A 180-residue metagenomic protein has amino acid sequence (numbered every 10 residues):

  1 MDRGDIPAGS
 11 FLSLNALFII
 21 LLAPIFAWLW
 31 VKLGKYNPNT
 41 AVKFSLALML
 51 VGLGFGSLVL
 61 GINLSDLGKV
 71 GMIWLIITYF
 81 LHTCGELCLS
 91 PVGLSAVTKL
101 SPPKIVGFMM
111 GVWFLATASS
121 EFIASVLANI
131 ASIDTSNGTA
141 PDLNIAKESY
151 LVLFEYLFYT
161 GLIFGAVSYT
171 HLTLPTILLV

Functional and structural regions predicted by a protein language model:
A8-L33: Transmembrane alpha-helices of Major Facilitator/SLC transporters
K32-L48: Cytoplasmic membrane-interface "Motif A"-like loop-to-helix N-cap segments of 12-TM Major Facilitator Superfamily
L50-D66: C-terminal ends and interior cores of transmembrane alpha-helices in multi-pass membrane transporters/permeases
G68-C88: Hydrophobic core of transmembrane alpha-helices in multi-pass small-molecule transporters, especially MFS/SLC-type
L89-S101: Intracellular juxtamembrane helix-capping segments at the cytosolic ends of symmetry-related transmembrane helices
P103-V112: Loop-to-transmembrane helix entry/capping segments in MFS-fold secondary transporters and related SLC/MFSD carriers
V152-Y169: Symmetry-related core transmembrane helices of the 12-TM Major Facilitator Superfamily/SLC fold
T170-T176: Conserved small/polar residues in nucleotide/adenosyl-binding loops
